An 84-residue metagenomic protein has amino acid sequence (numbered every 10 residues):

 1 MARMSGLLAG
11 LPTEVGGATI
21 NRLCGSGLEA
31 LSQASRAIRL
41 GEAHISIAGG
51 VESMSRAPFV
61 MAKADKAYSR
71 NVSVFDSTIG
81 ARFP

Functional and structural regions predicted by a protein language model:
A2-M4: Helix-rich "cap/lid" substructures immediately adjacent to catalytic or cofactor-binding pockets
G6-P84: Acyl-thioester C-C bond-transforming condensing/cleaving domain
